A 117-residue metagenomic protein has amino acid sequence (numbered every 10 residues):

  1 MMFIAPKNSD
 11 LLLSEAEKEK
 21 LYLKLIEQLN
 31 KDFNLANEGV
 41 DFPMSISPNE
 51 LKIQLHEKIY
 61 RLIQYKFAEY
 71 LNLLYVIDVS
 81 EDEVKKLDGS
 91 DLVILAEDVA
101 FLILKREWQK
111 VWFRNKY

Functional and structural regions predicted by a protein language model:
M1-E38: Membrane topogenic helices and adjacent juxtamembrane segments
M2-E17, I59, E69-N72, S90 (+1 more regions): Hydrophobic alpha-helical segments at protein termini of multi-pass membrane proteins
D32-A36, L62, R106: Conserved, well-folded catalytic cores of nucleic-acid-processing and energy-transducing macromolecular machines
I53-E97: Amphipathic protein-protein interaction modules
V84-Y117: Amphipathic alpha-helical binding modules
